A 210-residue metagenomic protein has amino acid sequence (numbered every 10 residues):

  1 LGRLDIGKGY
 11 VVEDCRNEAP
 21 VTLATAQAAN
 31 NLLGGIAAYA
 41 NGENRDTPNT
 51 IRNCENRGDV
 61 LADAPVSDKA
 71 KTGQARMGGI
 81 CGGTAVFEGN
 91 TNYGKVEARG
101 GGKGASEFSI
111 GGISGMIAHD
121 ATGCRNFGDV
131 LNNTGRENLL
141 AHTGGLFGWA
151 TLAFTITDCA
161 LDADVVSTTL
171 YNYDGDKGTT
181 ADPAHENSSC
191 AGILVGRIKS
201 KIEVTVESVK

Functional and structural regions predicted by a protein language model:
L1-K210: Surface-exposed loop/turn motifs in large extracellular/passenger domains
